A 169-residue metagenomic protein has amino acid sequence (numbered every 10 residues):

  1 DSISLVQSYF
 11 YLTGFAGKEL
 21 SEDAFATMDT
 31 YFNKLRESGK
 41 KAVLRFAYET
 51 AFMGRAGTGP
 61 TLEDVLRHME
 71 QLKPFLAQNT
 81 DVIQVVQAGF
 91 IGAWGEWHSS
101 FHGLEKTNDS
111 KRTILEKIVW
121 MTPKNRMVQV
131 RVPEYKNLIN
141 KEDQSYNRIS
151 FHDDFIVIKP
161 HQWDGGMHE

Functional and structural regions predicted by a protein language model:
D1, D23, D29, D64 (+5 more regions): Acidic-enriched, low-complexity/disordered segments with a strong bias for Aspartate over Glutamate
D1-S4, E169: Short intrinsically disordered, low-complexity coil segments enriched in acidic
I3-T50, T61-V65, T122-R126: Aromatic-lined substrate-binding rim segments of carbohydrate-active enzymes
F15-K18, A51-G57, W94-H98, N137-N140: Extracytoplasmic/secreted cell-surface and envelope-processing proteins
S21-Y31, L62-L72, E105-K117: Well-ordered, non-membrane alpha-helical segments in soluble/globular domains
K34, S38, Q71-N79, K117-M121: Alpha-helical structural signal in soluble globular domains
V43-M53, L72-E105: Active-site groove signature of glycoside hydrolases
V85-Q87, G92, E96, S100-E169: Catalytic-core regions of glycoside hydrolase
